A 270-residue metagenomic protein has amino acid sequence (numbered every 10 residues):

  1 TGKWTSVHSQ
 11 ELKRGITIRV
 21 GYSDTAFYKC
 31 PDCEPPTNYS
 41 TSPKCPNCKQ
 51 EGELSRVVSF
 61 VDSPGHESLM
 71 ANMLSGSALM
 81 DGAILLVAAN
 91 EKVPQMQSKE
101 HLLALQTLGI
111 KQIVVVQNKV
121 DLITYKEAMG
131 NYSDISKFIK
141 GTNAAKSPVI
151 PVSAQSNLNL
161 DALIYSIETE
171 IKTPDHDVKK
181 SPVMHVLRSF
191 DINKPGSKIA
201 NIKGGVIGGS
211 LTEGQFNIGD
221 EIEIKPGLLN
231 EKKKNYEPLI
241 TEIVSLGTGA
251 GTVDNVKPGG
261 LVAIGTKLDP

Functional and structural regions predicted by a protein language model:
T1, G15, D62, M73 (+7 more regions): Residue-level signature of catalytic and energy-coupling elements of molecular machines, predominantly ATP/GTP-dependent
T1-G2, R56-V61, L79-V87, I113-V114 (+2 more regions): Helix-rich terminal scaffold detector
T1-S68, M80: P-loop NTPase switch module centered on the Walker A-proximal segment
E11, V61, N72, S153 (+1 more regions): Short glycine- and Lys/Arg-enriched binding-loop motifs that mark or flank ligand-binding interfaces
S23, F27, M70, K126-E127 (+1 more regions): Short, function-defining helix-loop hinge/capping sites that tune catalysis or transport
L54-S59, S63-M70, S77-H101, Q106-M129: Conserved Switch II/interswitch segment of TRAFAC-class P-loop GTPases
L74, A128, S197-I199: Short coil/turn segments at secondary-structure boundaries
K137-P270: Conserved catalytic-core segments of large NTP-driven translation/proteostasis enzymes
